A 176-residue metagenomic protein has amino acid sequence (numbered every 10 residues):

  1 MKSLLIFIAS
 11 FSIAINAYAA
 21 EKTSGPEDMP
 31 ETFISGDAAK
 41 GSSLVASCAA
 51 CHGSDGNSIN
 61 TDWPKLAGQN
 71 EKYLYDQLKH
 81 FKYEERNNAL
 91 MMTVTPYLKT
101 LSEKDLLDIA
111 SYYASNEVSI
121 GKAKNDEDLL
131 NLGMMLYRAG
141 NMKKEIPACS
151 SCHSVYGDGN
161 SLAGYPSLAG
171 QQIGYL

Functional and structural regions predicted by a protein language model:
M1-S35, K79: N-terminal export/targeting leaders of redox proteins
A20-V45, I59, S115-M142: Electrostatic cytochrome c docking/interface patches
G25-E85: The feature marks the first
G41, C48-S54, I109, I146-V155: The canonical Cys-X-X-Cys-His
G53-G56, G68, G140, S154 (+1 more regions): Periodic glycine anchor positions in long extracellular repeat architectures
G56-I59, E71-Y75, H80-A89, V118-S119 (+3 more regions): Short loop/beta submotifs within extracellular cysteine-rich repeat domains
I59-L66, F81-N125, L162-S167: Axial heme c-ligation environment in periplasmic c-type cytochrome domains
S167-I173: C-terminal cap of thioredoxin/glutaredoxin-like
